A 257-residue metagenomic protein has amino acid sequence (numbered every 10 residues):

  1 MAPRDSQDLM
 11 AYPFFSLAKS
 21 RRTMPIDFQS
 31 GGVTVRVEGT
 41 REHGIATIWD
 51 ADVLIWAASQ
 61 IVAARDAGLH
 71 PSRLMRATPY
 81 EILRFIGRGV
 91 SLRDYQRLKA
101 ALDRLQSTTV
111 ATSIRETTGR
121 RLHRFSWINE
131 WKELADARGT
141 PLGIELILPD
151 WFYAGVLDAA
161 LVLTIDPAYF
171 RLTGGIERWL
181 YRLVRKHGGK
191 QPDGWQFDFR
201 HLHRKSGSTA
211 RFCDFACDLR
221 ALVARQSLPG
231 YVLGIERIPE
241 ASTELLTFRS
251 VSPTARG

Functional and structural regions predicted by a protein language model:
M1-G257: Charged, alpha-helix-forming regions
